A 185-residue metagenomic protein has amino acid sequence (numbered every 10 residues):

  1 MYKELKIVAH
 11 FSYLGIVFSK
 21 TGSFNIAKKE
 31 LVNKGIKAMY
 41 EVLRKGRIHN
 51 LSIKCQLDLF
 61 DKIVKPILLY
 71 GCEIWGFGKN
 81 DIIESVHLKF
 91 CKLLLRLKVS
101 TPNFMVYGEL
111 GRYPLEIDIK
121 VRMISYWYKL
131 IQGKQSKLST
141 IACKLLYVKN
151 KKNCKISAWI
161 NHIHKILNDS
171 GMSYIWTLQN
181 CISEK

Functional and structural regions predicted by a protein language model:
M1-A9, R96-N103: Short acidic, Pro/Gly- and aromatic-enriched capping/linker segments at domain boundaries
Y2-W75, K137-L138: Basic, alpha-helical interaction scaffolds
G15, F90, G111: A residue-level signal for conserved active-site and pocket-lining positions in enzyme catalytic cores
F24, K28-L31, G35-A38, Q56 (+5 more regions): Alpha-helical interaction elements in eukaryotic regulators
E41, I83-L97: Short, mixed-charge aromatic SLiMs
G46, G71-W75, K79, K98-M105: Long, hydrophobic, amphipathic alpha-helical segments used as structural scaffolds
D61-I63, V86-H87, K98-K185: Extended C-terminal regions of large enzymes
